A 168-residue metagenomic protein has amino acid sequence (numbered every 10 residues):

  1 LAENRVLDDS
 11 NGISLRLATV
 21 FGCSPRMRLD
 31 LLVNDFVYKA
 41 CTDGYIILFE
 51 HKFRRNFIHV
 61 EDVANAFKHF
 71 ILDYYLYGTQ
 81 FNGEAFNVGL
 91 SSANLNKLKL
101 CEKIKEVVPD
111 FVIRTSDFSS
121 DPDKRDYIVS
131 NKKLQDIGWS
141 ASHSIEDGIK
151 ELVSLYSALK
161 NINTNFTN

Functional and structural regions predicted by a protein language model:
L1, R26-L31, N56-F57: Short-chain dehydrogenase/reductase
L1-I13, C41-T42: Active-site Tyr-X1-5-Lys
E3, V33-N34, I113-T115: A generic local structural motif
I13-L31: Flexible, glycine-rich beta-alpha linker
A40-G44, L48-N168: C-terminal substrate-binding subdomain of Rossmann-fold SDR/epimerase-dehydratase oxidoreductases
